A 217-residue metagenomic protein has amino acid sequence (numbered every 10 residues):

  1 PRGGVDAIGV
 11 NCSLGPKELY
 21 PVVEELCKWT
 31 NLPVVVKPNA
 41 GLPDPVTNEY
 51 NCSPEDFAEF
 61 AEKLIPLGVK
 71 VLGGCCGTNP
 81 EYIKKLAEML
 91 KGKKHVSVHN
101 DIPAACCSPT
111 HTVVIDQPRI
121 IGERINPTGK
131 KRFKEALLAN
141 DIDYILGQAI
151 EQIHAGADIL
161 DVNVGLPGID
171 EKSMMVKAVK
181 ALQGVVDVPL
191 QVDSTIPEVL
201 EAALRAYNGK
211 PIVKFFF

Functional and structural regions predicted by a protein language model:
P1-F217: Domain-level signal for soluble alpha/beta catalytic cores
